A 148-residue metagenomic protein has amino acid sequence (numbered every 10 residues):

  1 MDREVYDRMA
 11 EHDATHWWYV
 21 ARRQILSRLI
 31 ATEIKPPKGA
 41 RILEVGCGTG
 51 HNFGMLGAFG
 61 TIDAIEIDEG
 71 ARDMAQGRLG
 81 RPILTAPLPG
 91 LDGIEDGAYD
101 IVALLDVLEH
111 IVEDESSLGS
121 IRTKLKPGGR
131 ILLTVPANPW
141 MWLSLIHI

Functional and structural regions predicted by a protein language model:
M1-G97, I101-L105, S116-L118: Conserved N-terminal segment of class I S-adenosyl-L-methionine
D106-H110: A short His-aromatic
E113-D114, L143-S144: Conserved catalytic-core motifs of eukaryotic protein kinase domains, centered on the activation segment
E115-R130: A short glycine-rich, Lys/Arg-flanked "PGG" loop and its adjoining helix->strand segment in the class I
L133-V135: Acidic carboxylate diad motif detector
P139-M141: Feature marks short, surface-exposed loop/turn motifs that line or immediately flank catalytic pockets and channel
I146-I148: Conserved small/polar residues in nucleotide/adenosyl-binding loops
